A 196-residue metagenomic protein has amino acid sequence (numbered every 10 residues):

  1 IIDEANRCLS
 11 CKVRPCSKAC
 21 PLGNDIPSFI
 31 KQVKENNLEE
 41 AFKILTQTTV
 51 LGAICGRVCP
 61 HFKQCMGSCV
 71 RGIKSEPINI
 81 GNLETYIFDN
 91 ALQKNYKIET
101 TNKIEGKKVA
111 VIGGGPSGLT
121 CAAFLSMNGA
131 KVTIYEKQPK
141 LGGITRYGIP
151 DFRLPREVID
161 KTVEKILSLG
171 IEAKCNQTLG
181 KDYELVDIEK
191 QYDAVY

Functional and structural regions predicted by a protein language model:
I2-K108, R156, A194-V195: Ferredoxin-type iron-sulfur electron-transfer modules and their immediate structural context
S17-K18, R71-K74, P150-D151, E172-V186: Conserved short loop/turn motifs at secondary-structure junctions
E40, K103-I104, K108-I112, D160-Y196: Feature captures the FAD/FMN-dependent oxidoreductase FAD-binding
V50, G115-S117, K140: Residue-level detector of alpha-helix initiation sites
K107-T133: N-terminal Rossmann-like FAD-binding beta1-loop-alpha1 element of flavoenzymes
A130-R146: Glycine-rich FAD pyrophosphate-binding loop
Y147-V158: Glycine-rich phosphate-binding loop and adjoining beta1-alpha1-beta2 segment of Rossmann-like nucleotide-binding folds
